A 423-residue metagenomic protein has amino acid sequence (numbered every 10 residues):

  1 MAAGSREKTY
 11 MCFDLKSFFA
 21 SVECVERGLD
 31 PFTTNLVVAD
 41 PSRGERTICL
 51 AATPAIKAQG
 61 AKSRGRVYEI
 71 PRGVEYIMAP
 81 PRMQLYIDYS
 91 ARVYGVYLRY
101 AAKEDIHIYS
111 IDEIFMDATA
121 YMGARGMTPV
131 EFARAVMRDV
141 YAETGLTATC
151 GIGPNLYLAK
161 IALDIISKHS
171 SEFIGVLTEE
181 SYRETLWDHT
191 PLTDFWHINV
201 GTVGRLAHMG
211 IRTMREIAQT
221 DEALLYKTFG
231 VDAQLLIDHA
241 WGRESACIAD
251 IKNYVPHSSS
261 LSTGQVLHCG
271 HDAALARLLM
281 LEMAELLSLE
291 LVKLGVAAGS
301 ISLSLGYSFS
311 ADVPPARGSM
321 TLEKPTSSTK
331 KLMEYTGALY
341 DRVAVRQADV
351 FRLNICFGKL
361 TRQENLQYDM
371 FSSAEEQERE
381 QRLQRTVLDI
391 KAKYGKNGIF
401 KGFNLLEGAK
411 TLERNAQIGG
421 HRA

Functional and structural regions predicted by a protein language model:
M1-I111, F115, A240: Residues that scaffold, gate, or flank divalent-cation-dependent active/transport sites
C12, G204-Q347: DNA-contacting surface of Y-family translesion DNA polymerases
D14, G60, I70, D112 (+6 more regions): A residue-level signal for conserved active-site and pocket-lining positions in enzyme catalytic cores
V22, G318, L322-A423: Acidic, metal-coordinating catalytic segment for phosphate/diphosphate chemistry, firing primarily on the Nudix
E26, I152, D164-S245: Compact, charge-rich alpha-helical regulatory domains located at protein termini
Y109-E113, G153-L156, V296-S300, A348-R352: Short Gly/Ser/Thr- and Asp/Glu-enriched loop/turn motifs at secondary-structure junctions
M116-M137, G210: Catalytic palm subdomain of template-directed nucleic-acid polymerases, centered on the conserved carboxylate motif
E143-D164, H239: Structured, non-catalytic alpha/beta "coupling" segments that mediate domain-domain communication and provide generic
